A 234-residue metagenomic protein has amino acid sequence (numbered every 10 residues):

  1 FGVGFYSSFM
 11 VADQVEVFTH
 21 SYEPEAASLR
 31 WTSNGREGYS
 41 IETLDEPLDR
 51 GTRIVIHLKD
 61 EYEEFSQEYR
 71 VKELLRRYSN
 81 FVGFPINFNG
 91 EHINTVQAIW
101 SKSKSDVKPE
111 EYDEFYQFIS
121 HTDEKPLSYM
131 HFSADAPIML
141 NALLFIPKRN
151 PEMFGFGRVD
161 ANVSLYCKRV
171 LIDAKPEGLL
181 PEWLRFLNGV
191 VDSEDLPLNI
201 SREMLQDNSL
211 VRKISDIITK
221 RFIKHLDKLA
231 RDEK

Functional and structural regions predicted by a protein language model:
F1-V96, C167: GHKL-type ATPase core
V3-Y6, M10, A26, D49 (+9 more regions): Charged, alpha-helix-enriched surfaces in structured cytosolic catalytic cores of large nucleotide-utilizing machines
V11-Q14, F18, H57, E61 (+5 more regions): Generic, well-ordered alpha-helical scaffold segments in large soluble proteins
A27, W31, L144, L179-P181 (+2 more regions): Single-stranded RNA-binding surfaces
W31-S33, E91-N94, F132-P137, E203-N208 (+1 more regions): A glycine-rich phosphate-binding loop feature that marks nucleotide/adenosyl-phosphate handling sites
Y39-S40, Y69, F84, N89 (+1 more regions): GHKL/Histidine-kinase-like ATPase module
T52-F65, N94-S105, V163-A174, I200-D207 (+1 more regions): Short hinge/gating elements
E194, L198-E233: Extended, well-ordered alpha-helical scaffold/bundle regions in very large, multi-domain proteins
